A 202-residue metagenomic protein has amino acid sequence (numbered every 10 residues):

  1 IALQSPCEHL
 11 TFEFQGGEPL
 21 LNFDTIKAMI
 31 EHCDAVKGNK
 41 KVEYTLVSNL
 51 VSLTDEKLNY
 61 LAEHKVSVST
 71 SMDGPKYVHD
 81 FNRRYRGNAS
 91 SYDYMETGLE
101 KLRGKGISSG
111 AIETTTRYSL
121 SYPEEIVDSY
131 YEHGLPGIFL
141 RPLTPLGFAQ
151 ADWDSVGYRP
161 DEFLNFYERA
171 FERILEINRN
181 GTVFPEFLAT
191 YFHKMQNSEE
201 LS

Functional and structural regions predicted by a protein language model:
I1, P19-V78, Y85-L102, E113-E125: Canonical radical SAM enzyme core domain
I1-C7, F12, Y158: Short intrinsically disordered, low-complexity coil segments enriched in acidic
L3-C7, A35-K41, G104-I107, I177-G181: Secondary-structure transition/capping motifs at alpha-helix termini and the adjoining loop/turn into the next element
C7, E63-H64, H133: Structured loop/turn residues at beta-strand edges in well-structured enzyme cores
H9-E13, K41-T45, S67-S69, S108-G110 (+2 more regions): Structural preference for beta-strand elements that scaffold enzyme active sites
T11-Q15, D80-R83: Short acidic, glycine/Ser/Thr-rich loop/turn "cap" segments at secondary-structure junctions
N82-D93, E100-S202: Radical SAM enzyme [4Fe-4S]-AdoMet core and its adjacent flexible, acidic and glycine-rich loops/tails across
